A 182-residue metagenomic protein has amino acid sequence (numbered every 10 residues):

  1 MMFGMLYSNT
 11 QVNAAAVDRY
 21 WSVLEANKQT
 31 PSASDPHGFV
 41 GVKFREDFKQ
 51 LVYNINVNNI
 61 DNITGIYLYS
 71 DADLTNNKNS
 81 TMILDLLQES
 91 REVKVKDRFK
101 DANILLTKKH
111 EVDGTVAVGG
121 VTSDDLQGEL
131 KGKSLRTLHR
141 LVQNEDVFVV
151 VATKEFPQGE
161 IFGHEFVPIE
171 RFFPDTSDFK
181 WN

Functional and structural regions predicted by a protein language model:
M1-Q11: C-terminal segment of classical bacterial N-terminal signal peptides
N9-N182: N-terminal leader/targeting pre-sequences
